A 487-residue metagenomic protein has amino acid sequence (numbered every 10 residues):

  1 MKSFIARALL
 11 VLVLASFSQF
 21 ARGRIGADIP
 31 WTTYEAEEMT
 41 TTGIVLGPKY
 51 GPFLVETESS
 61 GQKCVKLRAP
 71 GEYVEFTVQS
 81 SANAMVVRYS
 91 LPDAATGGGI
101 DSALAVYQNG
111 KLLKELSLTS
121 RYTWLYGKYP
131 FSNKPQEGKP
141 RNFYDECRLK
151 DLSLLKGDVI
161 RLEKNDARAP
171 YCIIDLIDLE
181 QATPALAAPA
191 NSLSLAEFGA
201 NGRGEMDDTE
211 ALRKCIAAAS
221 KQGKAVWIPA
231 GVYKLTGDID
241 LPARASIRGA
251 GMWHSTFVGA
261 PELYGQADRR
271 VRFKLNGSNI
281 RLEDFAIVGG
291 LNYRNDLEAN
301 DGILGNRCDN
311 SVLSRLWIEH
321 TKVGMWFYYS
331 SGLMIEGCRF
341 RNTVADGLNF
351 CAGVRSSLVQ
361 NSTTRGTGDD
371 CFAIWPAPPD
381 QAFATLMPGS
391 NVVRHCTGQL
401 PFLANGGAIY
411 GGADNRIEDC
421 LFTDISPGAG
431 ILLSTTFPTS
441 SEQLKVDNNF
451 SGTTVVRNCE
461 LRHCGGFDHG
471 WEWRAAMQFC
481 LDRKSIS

Functional and structural regions predicted by a protein language model:
M1-L9: Bacterial N-terminal signal peptides that target proteins for export
A8-S16: Bacterial N-terminal signal peptides
R24-P189, R457: Extracytoplasmic
G71, N165, N201-R203, G223-V232 (+3 more regions): Extracellular beta-strand-rich, repetitive "passenger/adhesive" scaffolds that bind or process carbohydrates
L195-P229, D240: Acidic Gly/Asp/Thr-rich repetitive segments characteristic of extracellular carbohydrate-active and adhesion proteins
R213-A218, Y233-R248, S255-D284, V288-N310 (+3 more regions): Extracellular beta-strand-rich solenoid/capping regions of secreted or surface-exposed proteins that bind or remodel
A225, R270-R272, Y293-R294, N300-G302 (+7 more regions): Structural detector of coil-to-beta-strand junctions
A250-W253, S278-G289, D309-K322, S331-A345 (+6 more regions): Right-handed parallel beta-helix
